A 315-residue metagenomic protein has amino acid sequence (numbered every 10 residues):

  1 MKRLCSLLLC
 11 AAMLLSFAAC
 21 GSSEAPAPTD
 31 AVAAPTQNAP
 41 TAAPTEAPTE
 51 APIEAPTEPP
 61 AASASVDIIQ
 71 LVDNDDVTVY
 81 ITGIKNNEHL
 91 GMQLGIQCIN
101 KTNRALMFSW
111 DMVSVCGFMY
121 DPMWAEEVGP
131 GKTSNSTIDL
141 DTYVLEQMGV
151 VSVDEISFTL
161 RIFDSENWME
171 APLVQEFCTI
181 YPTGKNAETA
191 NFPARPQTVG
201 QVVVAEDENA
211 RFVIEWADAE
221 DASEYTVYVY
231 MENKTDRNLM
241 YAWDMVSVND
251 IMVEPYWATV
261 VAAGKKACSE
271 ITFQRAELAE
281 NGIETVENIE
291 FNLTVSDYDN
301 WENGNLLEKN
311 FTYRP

Functional and structural regions predicted by a protein language model:
K2-S23: Sec-dependent N-terminal signal peptides of Gram-positive bacterial secreted proteins and lipoproteins
A18-T29, Q37-P40: Bacterial lipoprotein signal-peptidase II cleavage site
A55-I69, L160-V203, L306: A eukaryote-biased signal for short, well-structured alpha-helical docking elements
A62-E88, N191-D221: Low-complexity, acidic Ser/Thr/Pro/Gly-rich terminal tails and inter-domain linkers that flank the onset of structured
E88-G95, D221-Y228: Short, solvent-exposed loop/turn segments enriched in Ser/Thr/Gly
G91, F118-F177, T183, I251-W301: Short, solvent-exposed, Trp/other aromatic-anchored flexible loops in extracytoplasmic proteins
Q97-N103, Y230-D236: Asparagine-centered strand-capping/turn motif at beta-strand->loop junctions
R104-D111, R237-M245, E284: Short, hydrophobic/aromatic beta-strand segments
